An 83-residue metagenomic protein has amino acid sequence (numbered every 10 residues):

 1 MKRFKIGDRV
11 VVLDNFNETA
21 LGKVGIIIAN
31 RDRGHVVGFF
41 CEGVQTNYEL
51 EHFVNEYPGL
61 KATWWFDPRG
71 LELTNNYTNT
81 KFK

Functional and structural regions predicted by a protein language model:
M1-I6, E72-K83: Short intrinsically disordered terminal tails
K2-R9, L13-G70: Basic/aromatic-rich interaction segments and small domains that mediate binding to polyanionic partners
